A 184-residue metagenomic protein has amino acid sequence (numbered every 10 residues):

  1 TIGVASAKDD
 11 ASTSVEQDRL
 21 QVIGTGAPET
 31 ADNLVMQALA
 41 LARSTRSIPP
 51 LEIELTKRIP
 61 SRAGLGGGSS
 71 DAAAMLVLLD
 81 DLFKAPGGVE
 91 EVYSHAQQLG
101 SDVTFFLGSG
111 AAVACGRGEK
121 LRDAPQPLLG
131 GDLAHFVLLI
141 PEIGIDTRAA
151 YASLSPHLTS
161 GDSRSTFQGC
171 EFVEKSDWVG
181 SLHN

Functional and structural regions predicted by a protein language model:
T1-A63, D80-P86, E90, L128 (+2 more regions): ATP-binding N-lobe of GHMP and related small-molecule kinases
A7, G88-V92, C170-S176: Short N-terminal secondary-structure initiator segments
L20, G108, V113-N184: Conserved, helical-rich catalytic subdomain that frames metal- and/or nucleotide-binding sites in enzyme alpha/beta
A42, L79, L99, L154-H157: Alpha-helix boundary/capping residues
S47-K120: Gly/Ser-rich oxyanion-binding loop with an adjacent helix/lid that shapes the negatively charged ligand pocket
